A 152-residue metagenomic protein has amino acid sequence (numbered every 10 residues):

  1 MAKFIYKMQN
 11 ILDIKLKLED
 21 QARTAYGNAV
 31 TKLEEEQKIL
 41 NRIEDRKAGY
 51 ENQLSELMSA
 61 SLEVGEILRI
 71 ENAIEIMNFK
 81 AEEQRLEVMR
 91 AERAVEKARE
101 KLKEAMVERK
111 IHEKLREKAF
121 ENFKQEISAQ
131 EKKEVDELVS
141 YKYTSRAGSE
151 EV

Functional and structural regions predicted by a protein language model:
M1-V152: Charge-rich amphipathic alpha-helical interaction elements
